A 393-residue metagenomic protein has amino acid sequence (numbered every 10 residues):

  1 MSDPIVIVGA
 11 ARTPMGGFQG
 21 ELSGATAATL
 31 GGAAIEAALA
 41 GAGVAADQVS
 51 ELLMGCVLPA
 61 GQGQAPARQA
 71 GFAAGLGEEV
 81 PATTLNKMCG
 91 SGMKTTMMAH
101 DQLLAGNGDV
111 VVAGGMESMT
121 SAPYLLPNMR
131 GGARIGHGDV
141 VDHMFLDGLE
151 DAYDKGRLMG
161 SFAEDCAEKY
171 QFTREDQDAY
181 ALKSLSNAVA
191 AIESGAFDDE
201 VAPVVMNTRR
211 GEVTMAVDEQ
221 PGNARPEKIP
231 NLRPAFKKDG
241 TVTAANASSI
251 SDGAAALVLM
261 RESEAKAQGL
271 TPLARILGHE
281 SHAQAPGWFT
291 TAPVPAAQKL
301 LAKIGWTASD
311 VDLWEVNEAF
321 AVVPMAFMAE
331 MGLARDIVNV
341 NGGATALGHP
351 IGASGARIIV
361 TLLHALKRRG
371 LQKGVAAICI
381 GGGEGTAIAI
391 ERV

Functional and structural regions predicted by a protein language model:
M1-A25, P226-T291, P295, A302-K303 (+4 more regions): Condensing-enzyme catalytic core mediating Claisen C-C bond formation in acyl metabolism
S2, V110-C166: Flexible glycine-/small-residue-enriched beta->alpha junction loops that bind anionic phosphate/pyrophosphate groups
A11-T13, S23-G24, L30-G32, G41 (+3 more regions): N-terminal extracellular/periplasmic Venus flytrap/periplasmic-binding protein-like
S23-V111, G115-I135, V201-M215, G287-W288 (+1 more regions): Conserved beta-ketoacyl condensing-enzyme motif
A25, C56-V111, Y153-M159, N223-S249 (+3 more regions): Conserved catalytic cysteine-centered active-site region of acyl-thioester-dependent Claisen-condensing enzymes
A27-A42, P66-A70, T95-M98, M159-C166 (+4 more regions): Short, well-ordered amphipathic alpha-helical segments that serve as non-catalytic structural scaffolds within diverse
L85-E117, A167-A196, A256-S263, P350-L371 (+1 more regions): Active-site-proximal alpha-helical scaffold in enzymes
S161-E164, E200, T208, L277-A346: Active-site pocket-lining segment
